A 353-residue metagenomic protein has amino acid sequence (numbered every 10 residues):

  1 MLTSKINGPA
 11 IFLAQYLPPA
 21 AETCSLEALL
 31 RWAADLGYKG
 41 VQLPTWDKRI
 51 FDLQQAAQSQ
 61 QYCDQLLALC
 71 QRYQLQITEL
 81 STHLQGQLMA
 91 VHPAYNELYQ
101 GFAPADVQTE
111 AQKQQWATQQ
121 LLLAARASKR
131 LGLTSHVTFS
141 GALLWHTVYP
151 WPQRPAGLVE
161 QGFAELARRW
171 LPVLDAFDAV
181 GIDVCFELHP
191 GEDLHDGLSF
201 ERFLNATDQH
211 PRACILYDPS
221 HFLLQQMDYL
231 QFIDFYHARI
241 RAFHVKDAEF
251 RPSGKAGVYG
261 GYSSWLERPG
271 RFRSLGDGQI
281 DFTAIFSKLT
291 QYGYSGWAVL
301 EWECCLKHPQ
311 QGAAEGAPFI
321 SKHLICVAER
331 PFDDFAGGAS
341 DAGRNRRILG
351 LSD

Functional and structural regions predicted by a protein language model:
S4-P9, A14, G40, L80 (+2 more regions): Acidic/histidine-rich catalytic cores of soluble enzymes
Y16-L17, V299-P309, G337: A short, acidic, flexible beta-alpha connecting loop/helix-capping segment that sits on the rim of active
A20-A33, Q115-R126, Q225-D234, F282-I285: Short, acidic/polar
L26-D47, L131-G132: Catalytic domains of carbohydrate-active enzymes, especially glycoside hydrolases
W32, R72, M89-C214: Active-site acidic/histidine proton-transfer and metal-coordination neighborhood in alpha/beta enzyme cores
A33, V41, C70, L80 (+10 more regions): Conserved, mostly hydrophobic/aromatic
P44-L66, G86, S140-T147: Glycine-rich, proline-tolerant flexible connector loops at the mouths of alpha/beta enzymes
P309-E329: C-terminal helical cap(s) of enzyme catalytic domains, especially alpha/beta-barrels
